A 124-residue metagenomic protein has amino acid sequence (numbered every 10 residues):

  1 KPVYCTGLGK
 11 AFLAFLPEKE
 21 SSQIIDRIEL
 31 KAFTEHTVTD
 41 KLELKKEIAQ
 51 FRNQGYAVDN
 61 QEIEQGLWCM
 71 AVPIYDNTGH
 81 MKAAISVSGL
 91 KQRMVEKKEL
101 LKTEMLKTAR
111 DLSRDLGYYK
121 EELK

Functional and structural regions predicted by a protein language model:
K1-I63: Short, solvent-exposed recognition segments
K1-V3, G7, A11, S21 (+4 more regions): Functionally constrained cores in energy, signaling, and assembly domains
V3, E43-L44, L101-K102, D115-K120: Short C-terminal domain-edge/linker segments immediately following a structured domain
Y4, Y56, Y75, Y118-Y119: Sequence-level detector for tyrosine residue identity
L16, T34, D76, Y119-K120: Compositionally biased, intrinsically disordered low-complexity regions enriched in proline and serine
Q23, L106-K124: Cysteine/selenocysteine-centered motifs that mediate thiol-based redox chemistry or coordinate metal-sulfur cofactors
A32, G89-K91, L116: Short amphipathic alpha-helical interaction patches enriched in hydrophobic/aromatic residues with interspersed Lys/Arg
D40-D111: Extended hydrophobic
